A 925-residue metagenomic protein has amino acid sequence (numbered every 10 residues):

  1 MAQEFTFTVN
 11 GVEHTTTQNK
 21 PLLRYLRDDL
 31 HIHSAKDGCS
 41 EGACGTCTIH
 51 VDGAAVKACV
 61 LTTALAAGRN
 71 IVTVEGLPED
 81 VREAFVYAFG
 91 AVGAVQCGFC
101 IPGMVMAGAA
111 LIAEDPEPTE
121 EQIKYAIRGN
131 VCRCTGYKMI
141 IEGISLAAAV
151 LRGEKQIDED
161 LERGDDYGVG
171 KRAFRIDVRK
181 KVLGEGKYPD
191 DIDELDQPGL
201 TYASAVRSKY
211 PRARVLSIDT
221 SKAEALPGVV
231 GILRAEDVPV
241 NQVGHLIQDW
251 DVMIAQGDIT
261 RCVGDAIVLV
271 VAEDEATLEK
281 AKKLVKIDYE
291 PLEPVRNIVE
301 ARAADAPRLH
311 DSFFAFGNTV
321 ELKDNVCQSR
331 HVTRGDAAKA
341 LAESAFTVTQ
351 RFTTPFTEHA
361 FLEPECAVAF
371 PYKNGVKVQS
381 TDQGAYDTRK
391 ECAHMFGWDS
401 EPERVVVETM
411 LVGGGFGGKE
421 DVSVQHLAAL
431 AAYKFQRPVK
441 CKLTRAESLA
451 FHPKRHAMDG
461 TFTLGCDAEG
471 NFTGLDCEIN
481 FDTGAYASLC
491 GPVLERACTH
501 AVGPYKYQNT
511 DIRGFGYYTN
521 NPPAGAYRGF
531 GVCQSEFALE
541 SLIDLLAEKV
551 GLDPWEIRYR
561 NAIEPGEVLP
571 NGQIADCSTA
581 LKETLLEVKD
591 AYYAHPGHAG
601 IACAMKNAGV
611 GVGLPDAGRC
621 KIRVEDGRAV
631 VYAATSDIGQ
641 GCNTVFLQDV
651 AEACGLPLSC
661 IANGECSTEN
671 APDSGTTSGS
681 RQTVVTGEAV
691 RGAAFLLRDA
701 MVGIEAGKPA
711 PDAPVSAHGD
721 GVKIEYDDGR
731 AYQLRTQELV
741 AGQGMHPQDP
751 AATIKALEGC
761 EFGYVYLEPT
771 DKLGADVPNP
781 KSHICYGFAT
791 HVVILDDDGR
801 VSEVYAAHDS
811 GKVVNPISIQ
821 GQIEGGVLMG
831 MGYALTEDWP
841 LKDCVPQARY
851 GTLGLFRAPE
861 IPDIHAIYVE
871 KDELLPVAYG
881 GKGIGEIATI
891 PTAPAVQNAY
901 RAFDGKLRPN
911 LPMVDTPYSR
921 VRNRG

Functional and structural regions predicted by a protein language model:
M1-E162, V612: Signature of N-terminal electron-transfer/Fe-S-associated modules in redox systems
M1-F5, I127-D190, L585-V588, H595-H598 (+6 more regions): Intrinsic disorder at enzyme termini
I49, K180, G186, C366-P371 (+8 more regions): Short beta-strand elements
G93, K171, D177-L183, E321-A367 (+4 more regions): Glycine-rich loop/linker segments at domain edges
A149-L322: Flexible, low-hydrophobicity surface segments
A235-E236, W398-R404, Y433-C441, A468 (+2 more regions): C-terminal catalytic domains of large/alpha subunits in multi-subunit enzymes
P307-F396, N561-R628, Q648, L773-P780 (+4 more regions): Helix-loop-helix junctions that connect adjacent transmembrane helices in secondary transporters/permeases, recognized
L411, G415-Q436, K440-K442, V645-D649 (+1 more regions): Thiamine diphosphate
